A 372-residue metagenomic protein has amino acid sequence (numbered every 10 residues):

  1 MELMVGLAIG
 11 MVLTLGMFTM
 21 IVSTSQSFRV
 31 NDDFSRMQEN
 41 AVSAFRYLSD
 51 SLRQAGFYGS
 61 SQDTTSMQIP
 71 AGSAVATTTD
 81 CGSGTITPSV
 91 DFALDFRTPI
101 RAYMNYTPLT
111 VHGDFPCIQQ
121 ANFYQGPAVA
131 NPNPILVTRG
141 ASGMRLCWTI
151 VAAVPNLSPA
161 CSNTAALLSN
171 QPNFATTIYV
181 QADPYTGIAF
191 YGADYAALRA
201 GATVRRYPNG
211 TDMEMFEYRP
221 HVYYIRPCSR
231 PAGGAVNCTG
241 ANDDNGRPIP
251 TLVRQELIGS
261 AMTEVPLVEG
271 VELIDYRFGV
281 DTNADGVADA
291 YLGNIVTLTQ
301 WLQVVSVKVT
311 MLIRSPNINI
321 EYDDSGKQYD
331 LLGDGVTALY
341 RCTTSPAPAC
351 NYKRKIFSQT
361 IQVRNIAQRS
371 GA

Functional and structural regions predicted by a protein language model:
M1, V5-F57, A372: Aliphatic-rich helix starts adjacent to a transmembrane/signal segment
F28-N31, A261, K355: A generic, residue-level signal for flexible/boundary positions that often mark functional hotspots
N31, N40, G270, Q359-T360: Surface-exposed loop/turn and secondary-structure junction residues enriched for glycine/proline
A44-Q303, K308-T310, P316-K353, S370-A372: N-terminal pilin/flagellin-like segments and related low-complexity appendage regions
K308-M311, S358-T360: Active-site scaffold segments
I356-A372: Structural signal for terminal/edge beta-strands and the immediately following C-terminal loop/tail that closes
